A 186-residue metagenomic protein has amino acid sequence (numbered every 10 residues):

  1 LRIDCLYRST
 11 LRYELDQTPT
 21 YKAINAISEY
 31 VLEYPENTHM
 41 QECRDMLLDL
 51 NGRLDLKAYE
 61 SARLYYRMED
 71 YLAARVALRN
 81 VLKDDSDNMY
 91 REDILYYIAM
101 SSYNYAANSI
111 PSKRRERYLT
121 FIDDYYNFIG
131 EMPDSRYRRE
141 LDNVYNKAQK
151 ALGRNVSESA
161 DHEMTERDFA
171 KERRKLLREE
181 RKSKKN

Functional and structural regions predicted by a protein language model:
L1-N186: Acidic, polar-rich low-complexity tracts and alpha-helical solenoid repeat scaffolds
